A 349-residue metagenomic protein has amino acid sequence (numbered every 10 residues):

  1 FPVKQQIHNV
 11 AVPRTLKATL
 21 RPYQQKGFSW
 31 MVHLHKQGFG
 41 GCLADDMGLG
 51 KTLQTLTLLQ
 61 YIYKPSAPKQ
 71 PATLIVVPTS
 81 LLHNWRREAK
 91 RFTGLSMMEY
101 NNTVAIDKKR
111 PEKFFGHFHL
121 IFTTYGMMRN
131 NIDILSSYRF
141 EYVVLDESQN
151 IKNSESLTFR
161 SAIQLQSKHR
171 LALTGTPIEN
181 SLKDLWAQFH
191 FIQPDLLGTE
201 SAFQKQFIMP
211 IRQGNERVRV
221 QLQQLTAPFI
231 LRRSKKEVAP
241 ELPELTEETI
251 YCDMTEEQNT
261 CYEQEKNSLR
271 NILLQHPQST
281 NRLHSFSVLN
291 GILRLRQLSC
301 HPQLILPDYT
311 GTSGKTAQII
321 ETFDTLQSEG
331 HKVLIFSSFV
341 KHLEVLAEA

Functional and structural regions predicted by a protein language model:
F1-N215, Q223-A349: ASCE P-loop NTPase motor core, strongest for the SF2 helicase catalytic module
R219: Long, charge-dense, solvent-exposed interaction surfaces that engage phosphate-rich ligands
